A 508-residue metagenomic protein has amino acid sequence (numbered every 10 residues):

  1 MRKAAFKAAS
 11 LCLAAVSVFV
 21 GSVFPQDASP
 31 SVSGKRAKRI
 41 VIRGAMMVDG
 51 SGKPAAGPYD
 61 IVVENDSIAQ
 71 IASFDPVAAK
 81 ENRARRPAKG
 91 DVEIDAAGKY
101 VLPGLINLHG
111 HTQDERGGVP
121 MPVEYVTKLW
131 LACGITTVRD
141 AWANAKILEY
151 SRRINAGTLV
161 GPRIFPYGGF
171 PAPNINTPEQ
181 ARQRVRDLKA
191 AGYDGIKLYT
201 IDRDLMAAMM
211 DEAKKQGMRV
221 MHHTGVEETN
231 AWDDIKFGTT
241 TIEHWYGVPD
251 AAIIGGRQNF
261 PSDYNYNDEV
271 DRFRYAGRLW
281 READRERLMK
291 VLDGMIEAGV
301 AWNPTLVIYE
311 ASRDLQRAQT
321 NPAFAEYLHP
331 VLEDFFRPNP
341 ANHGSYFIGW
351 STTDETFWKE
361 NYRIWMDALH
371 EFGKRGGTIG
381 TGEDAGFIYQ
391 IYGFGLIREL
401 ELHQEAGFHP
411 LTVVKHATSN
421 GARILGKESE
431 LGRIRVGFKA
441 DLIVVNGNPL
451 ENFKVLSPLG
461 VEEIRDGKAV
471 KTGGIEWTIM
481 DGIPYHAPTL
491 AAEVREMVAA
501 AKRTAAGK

Functional and structural regions predicted by a protein language model:
A9-S22: Bacterial N-terminal signal peptides
S29-K38, M47, G52-L102: Histidine-rich, glycine-flanked metal-binding segment
A45, I348-F357, Y362, R375-T378 (+2 more regions): C-terminal helical cap
R85-P87, E93-T158, I175-E179, W232-G247 (+1 more regions): Metal-associated gating/positioning segment near the N- to mid-region
V126-K146, G161-G169, K189-I201, M210 (+4 more regions): Divalent metal-dependent hydrolysis catalytic cores, especially in the metallo-beta-lactamase
A143-Y150, T200-E212, I253-S262: Active-site-adjacent beta->alpha loops and helix N-cap segments on the catalytic face of soluble alpha/beta enzymes
R184-D194, T240, V248-A406, V498-K508: Active-site neighborhoods of metal-dependent hydrolases
K439-R495: C-terminal cap of metal-dependent C-N hydrolases
